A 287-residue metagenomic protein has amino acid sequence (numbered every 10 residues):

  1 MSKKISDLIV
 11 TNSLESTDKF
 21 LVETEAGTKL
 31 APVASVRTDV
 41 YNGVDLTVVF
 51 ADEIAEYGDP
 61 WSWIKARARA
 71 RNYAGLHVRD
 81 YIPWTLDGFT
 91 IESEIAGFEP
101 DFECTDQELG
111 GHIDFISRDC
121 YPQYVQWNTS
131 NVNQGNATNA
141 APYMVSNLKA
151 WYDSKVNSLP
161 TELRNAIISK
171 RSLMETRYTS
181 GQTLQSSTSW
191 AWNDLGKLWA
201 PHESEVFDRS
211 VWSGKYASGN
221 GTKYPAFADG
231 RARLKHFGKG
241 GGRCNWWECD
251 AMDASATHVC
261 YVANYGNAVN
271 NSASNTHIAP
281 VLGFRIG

Functional and structural regions predicted by a protein language model:
M1-T17: Short, intrinsically disordered N-terminal pre-domain segments
S2-K3, D18, T28, L148 (+2 more regions): Generic cytosolic/nucleocytoplasmic N-terminal low-complexity/intrinsically disordered segments
K3-K4, P32, H202: Short, structural beta-strand-to-alpha-helix junction motif
I5-D7, L21, Y265-N267: Sparse, context-dependent recognition of short Cys/His-centered cofactor- or disulfide-binding micro-motifs
S16-K19, I278-A279: Short, surface-exposed beta-edge/turn micro-motifs
V22-V40: Short, surface-exposed terminal/edge motifs of secreted or surface/virion proteins that either
Y41-G287: Collagenous Gly-X-Y triple-helix signature in extracellular proteins
